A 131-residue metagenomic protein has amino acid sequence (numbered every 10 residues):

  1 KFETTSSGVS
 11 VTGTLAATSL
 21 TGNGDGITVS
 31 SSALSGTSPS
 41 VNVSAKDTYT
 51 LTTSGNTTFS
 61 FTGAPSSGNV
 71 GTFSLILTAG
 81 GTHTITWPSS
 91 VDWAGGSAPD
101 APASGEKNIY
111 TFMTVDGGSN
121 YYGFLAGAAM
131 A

Functional and structural regions predicted by a protein language model:
K1, S6, A33-S35, A98: Residue-level detector of functional hotspots within protein domains
K1-A17, A128-M130: Beta-strand-rich receptor-binding modules of extracellular spikes/adhesins
K1-T4, I109-T114: Broad, structure-driven detector of short, well-ordered beta-strand segments within folded domains
V9-G13, W93-P99: Short, surface-exposed linear segments at secondary-structure transitions and domain or protein termini
A17-P88, D92, E106, M113-A131: Exposed extracellular interaction/assembly regions and N-terminal maturation sites
F61-T62, S97-A101: Beta-strand-rich interaction surfaces with strong enrichment in secreted/lumenal proteins
P102-N108: Extracellular carbohydrate recognition and processing domains and analogous Trp-centered ligand-binding platforms
